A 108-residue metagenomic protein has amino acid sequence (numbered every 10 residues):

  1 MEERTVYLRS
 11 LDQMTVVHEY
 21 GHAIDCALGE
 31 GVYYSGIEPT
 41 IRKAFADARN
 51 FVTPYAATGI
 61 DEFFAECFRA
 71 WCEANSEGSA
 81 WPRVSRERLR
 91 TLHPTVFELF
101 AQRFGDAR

Functional and structural regions predicted by a protein language model:
M1-R108: Active-site-flanking segments in enzyme catalytic domains
